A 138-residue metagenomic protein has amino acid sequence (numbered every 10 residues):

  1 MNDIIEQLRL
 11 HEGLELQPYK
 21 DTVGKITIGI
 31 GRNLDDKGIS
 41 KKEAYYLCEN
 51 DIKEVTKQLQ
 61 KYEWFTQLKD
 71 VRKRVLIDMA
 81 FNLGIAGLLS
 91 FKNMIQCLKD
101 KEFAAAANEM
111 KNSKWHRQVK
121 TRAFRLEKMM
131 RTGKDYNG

Functional and structural regions predicted by a protein language model:
M1-Q17, V23, R32-K57, G84-G138: Long, amphipathic alpha-helical surface segments
E54-A80, G84-F91: Active-site nucleophile-His-acid catalytic modules used for acyl/amide transfer and hydrolysis across diverse enzymes
